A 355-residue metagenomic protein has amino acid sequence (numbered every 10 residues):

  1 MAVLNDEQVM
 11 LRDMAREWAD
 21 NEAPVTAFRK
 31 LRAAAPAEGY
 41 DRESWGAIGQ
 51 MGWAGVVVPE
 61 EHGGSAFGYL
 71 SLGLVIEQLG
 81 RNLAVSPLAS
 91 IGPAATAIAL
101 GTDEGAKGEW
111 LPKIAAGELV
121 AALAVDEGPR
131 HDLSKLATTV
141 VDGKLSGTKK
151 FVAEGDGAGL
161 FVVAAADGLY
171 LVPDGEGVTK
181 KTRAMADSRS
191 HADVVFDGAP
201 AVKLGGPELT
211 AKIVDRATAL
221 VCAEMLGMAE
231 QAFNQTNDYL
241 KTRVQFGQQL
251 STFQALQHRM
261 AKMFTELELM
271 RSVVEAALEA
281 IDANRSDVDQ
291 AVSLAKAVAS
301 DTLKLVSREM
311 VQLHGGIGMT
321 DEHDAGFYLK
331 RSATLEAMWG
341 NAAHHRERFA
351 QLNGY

Functional and structural regions predicted by a protein language model:
M1-N82, G101-E104, K113, G117 (+1 more regions): Alpha-helical interface subdomain recognition
A2, L83, A89, G105-D238 (+1 more regions): FAD-binding core of flavoproteins
D41, P87, E154, P173 (+4 more regions): Poly-acidic low-complexity segments
S65-A66, A84-G92: Active-site nucleophile and cofactor-binding loops and adjacent substrate-binding regions of central metabolic enzymes
I91-A95, L100, L123: Structured catalytic cores of enzymes that bind and process phosphorylated ligands/cofactors
